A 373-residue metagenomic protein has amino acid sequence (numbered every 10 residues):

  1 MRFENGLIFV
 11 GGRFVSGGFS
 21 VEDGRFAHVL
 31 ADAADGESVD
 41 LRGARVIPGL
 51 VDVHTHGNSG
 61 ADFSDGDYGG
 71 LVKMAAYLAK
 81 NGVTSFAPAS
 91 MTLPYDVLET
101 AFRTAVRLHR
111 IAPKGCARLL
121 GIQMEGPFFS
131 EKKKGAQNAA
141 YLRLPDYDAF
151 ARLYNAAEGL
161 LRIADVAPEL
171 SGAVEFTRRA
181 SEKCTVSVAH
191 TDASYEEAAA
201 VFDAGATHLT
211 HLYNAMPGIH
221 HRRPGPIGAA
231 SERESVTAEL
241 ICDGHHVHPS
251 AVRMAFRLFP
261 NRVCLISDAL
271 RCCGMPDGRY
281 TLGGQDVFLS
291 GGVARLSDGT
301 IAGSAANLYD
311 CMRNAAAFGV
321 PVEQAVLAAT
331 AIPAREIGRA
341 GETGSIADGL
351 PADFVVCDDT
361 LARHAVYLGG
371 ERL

Functional and structural regions predicted by a protein language model:
M1-A33, T360, Y367, R372: N-terminal metal-binding scaffold of metallo-dependent hydrolase/deaminase domains
M1-N5, A33-V72, A76: Replace "His-x-His-based motif
G6, R335, S345-L373: C-terminal cap of metal-dependent C-N hydrolases
R45, V53, F63-A117, Y141-A156 (+1 more regions): Alpha-helical scaffold segments that flank or form the walls of functional sites
H56, V72-A101, A117-S130, A157-E169 (+3 more regions): Divalent metal-dependent hydrolysis catalytic cores, especially in the metallo-beta-lactamase
A76-A87, S130-E158, A200-L212, R223 (+2 more regions): Active-site gating loops and adjacent loop-to-helix segments of metal-dependent hydrolytic enzymes
N155-M275: Active-site core of metal-dependent hydrolases
G228-A238, F256-S267, C272-V356: His/Asp/Glu-enriched, well-ordered alpha-helical/loop segment that forms or immediately abuts the divalent-metal
